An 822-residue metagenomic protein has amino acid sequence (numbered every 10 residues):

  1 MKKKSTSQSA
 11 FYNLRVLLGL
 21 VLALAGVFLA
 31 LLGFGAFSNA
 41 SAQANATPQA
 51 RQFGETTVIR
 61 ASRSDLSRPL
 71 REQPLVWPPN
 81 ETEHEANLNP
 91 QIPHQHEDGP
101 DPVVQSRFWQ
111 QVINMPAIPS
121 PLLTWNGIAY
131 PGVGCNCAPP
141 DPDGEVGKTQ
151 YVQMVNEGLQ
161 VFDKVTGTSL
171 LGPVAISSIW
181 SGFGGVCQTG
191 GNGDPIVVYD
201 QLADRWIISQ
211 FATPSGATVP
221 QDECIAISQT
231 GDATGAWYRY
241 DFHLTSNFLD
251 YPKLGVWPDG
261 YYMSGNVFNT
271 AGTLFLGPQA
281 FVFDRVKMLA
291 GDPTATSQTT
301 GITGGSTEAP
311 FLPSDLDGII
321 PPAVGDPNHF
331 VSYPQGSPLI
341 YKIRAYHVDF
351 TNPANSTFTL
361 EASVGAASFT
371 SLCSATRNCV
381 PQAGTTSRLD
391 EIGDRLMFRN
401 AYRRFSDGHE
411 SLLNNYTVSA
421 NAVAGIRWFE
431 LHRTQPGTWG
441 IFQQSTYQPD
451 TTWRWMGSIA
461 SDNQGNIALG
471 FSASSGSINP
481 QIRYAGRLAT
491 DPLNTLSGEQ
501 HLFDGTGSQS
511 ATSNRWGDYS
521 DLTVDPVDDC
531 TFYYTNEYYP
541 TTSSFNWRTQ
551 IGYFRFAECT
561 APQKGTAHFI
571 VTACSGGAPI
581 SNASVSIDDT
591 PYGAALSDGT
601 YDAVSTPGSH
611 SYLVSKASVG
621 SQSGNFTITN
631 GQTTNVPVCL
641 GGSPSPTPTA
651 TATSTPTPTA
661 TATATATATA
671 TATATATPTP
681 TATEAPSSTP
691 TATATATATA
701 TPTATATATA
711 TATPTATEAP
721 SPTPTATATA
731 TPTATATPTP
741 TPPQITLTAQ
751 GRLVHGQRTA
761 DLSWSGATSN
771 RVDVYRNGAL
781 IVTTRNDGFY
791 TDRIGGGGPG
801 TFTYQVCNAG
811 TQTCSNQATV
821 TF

Functional and structural regions predicted by a protein language model:
F37-P562: C-terminal PAP-associated
A42, T47, S643-T748: Ser/Thr-rich, Proline-interspersed low-complexity disordered segments
K564, F569-S581, G766: Structural motif
P579-T606, V782-R785: Short, acidic Ser/Thr/Gly-rich low-complexity loop/linker segments typical of extracellular and cell-surface proteins
Y601, S605-S618: A short, solvent-exposed beta-strand micro-motif common in secreted/extracellular proteins
T606-P607, R793-T801: Surface-exposed, short loops/turns at beta-strand junctions within beta-sandwich domains
S615-G642, F822: Structured interaction patches on ligand/partner-binding surfaces of diverse proteins
P738-T768, Q812-F822: Pro/Thr/Ser/Gly-rich low-complexity, intrinsically disordered linker/stalk tracts
